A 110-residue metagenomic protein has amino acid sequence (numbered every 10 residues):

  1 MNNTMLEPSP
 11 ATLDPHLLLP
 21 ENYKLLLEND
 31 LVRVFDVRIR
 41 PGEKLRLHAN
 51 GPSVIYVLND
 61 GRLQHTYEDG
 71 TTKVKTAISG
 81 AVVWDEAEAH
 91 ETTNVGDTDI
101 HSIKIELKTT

Functional and structural regions predicted by a protein language model:
N2-K24: Extreme N-terminal tail/first-helix region
H16-R46, G51-I55, K104-I105: A short glycine-rich, His/Asp/Glu-containing loop-to-beta-strand
P41, N59, I78-S79: Short, flexible surface segments
G42-L45, A81-T93: Histidine-centered metal-chelating micro-motifs
A49, K75-T76, V95-D97: Extracellular/periplasmic catalytic domains that process cell-envelope and extracellular macromolecules
N50-D69: Glycine- and acidic-residue-biased ligand/ion/polar-headgroup-sensing regions
D69-A87: Short acidic-glycine-tyrosine-enriched beta hairpin
A87-K108: Ligand-binding loop in jelly-roll beta-barrel domains
